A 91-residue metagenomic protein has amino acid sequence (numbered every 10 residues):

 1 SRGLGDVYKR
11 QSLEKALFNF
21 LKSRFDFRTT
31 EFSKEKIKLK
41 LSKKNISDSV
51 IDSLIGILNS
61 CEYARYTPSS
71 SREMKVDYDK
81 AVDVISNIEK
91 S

Functional and structural regions predicted by a protein language model:
S1-Y8: Short, small-residue-biased leader/transition segments that mark boundaries at the very start of proteins
K9-S60: Short, charged amphipathic alpha-helical segments flanked by flexible coils
K40-S91: Cytosol-/stroma-facing membrane-proximal "stalk/adaptor" domains immediately downstream of transmembrane anchors
